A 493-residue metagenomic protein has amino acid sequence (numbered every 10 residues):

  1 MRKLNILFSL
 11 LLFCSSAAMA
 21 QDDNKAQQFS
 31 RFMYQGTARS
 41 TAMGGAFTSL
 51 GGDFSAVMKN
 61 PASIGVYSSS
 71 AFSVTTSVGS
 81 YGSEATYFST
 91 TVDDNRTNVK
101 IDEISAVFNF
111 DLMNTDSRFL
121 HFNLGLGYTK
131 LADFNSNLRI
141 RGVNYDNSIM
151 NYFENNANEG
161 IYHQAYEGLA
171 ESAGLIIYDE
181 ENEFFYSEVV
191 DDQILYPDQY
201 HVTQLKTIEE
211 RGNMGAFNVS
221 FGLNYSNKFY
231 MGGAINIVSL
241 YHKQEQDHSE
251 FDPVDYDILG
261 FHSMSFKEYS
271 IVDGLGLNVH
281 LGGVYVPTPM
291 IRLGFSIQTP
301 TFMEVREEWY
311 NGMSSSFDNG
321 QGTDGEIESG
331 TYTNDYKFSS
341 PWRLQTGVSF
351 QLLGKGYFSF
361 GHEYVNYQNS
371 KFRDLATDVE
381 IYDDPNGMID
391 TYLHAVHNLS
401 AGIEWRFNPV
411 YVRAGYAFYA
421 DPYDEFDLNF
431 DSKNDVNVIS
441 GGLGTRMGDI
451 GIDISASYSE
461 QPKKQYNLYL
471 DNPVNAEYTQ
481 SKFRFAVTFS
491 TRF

Functional and structural regions predicted by a protein language model:
M1-N24, F493: Bacterial Sec-dependent N-terminal signal peptides
R2-L4, K59, I403: Residue-level micro-sites within transmembrane alpha helices that shape and flank functional polar/acidic positions
S15-S16, S73, S249: Residues in and immediately flanking transmembrane alpha helices
Q21-Q35, S40, V107-F493: Outer-membrane beta-barrel porins/channels
A38, L50-K59, G65-N144, G215: Outer-membrane beta-barrel translocator/receptor signature
